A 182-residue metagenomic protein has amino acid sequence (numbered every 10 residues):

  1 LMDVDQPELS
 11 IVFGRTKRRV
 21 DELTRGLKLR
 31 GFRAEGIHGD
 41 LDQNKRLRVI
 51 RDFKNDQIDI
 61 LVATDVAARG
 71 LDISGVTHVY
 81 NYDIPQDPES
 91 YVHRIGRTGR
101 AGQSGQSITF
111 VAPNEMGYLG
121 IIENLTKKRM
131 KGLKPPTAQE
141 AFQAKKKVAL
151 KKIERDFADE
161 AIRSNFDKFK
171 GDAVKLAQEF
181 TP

Functional and structural regions predicted by a protein language model:
L1-P182: Conserved helicase RecA-like core
